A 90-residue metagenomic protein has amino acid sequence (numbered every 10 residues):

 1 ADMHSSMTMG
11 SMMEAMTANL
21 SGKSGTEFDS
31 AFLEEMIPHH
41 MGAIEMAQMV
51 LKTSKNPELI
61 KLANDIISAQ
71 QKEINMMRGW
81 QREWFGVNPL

Functional and structural regions predicted by a protein language model:
A1-L90: His/Met- and acidic-residue-enriched segments that coordinate or traffic transition-metal cofactors and support
